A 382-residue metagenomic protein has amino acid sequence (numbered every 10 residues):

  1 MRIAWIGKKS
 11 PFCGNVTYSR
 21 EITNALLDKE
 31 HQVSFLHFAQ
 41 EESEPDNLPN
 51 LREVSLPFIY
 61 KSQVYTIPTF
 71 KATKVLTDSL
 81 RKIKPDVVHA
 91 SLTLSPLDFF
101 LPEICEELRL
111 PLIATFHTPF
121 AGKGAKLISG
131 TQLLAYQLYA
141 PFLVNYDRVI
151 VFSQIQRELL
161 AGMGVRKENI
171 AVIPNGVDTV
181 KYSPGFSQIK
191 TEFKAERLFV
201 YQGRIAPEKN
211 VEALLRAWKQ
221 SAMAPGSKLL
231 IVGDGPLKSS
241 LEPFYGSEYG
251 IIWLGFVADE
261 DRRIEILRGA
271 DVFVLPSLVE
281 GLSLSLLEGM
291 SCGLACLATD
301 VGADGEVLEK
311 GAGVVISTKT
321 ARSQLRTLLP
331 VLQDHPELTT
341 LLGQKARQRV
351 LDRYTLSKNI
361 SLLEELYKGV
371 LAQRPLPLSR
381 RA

Functional and structural regions predicted by a protein language model:
A4, E192-K219, L230: Conserved donor-binding/catalytic core segment of Leloir-type glycosyltransferases
P111, A121-N145: Nucleotide-sugar donor phosphate/pyrophosphate-binding loop at the beta->alpha transition of glycosyltransferases
I155, G176: Carbohydrate-associated surface elements
S239-A258: Nucleotide-activated donor-binding/catalytic signature segment of Leloir-type glycosyltransferases, i.e., the conserved
F256, E265-A270: Short alpha-helical donor nucleotide-sugar binding micro-motif in glycosyltransferases
L278: Aromatic "clamp/platform" in nucleotide-sugar-dependent glycosyltransferases that forms part of the donor/acceptor
A295-A298: Short hydrophobic beta-strand element within catalytic cores of glycosyltransferases and related nucleotide-activated
K310, V314-R322, V331-P336: Conserved acidic donor-binding segment of nucleotide-sugar-dependent glycosyltransferases
